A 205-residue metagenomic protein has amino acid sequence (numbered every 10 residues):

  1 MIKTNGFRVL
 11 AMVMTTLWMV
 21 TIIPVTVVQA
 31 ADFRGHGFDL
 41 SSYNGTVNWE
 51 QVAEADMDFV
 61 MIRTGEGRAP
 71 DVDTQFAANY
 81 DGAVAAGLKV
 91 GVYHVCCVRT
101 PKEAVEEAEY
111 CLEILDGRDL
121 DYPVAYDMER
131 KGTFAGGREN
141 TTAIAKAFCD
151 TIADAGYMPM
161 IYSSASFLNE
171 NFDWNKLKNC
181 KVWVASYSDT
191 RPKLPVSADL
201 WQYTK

Functional and structural regions predicted by a protein language model:
I2-V27: Sec-dependent N-terminal signal peptides of Gram-positive bacterial secreted proteins and lipoproteins
Q29-G65: Boundary/entry segment of secreted carbohydrate-active catalytic domains
F38, V52, A83, Y126 (+2 more regions): Conserved, mostly hydrophobic/aromatic
D39, G65-P70, H94-P101, K131-E139: Second-shell loop/turn segments in exported
V47-D56, Q75-L88, C111-L120, R191-P195: Acidic (Asp/Glu)-rich catalytic clusters
M57, E109-V124, K131-K205: Surface-exposed substrate-engagement region within the catalytic domains of secreted or surface-exposed extracellular
D58-R68, V84-R99, V124-A125: Short, well-structured secondary-structure segments
V72-Q75, V98-L112: Glycine-rich anion/phosphate-binding loops
